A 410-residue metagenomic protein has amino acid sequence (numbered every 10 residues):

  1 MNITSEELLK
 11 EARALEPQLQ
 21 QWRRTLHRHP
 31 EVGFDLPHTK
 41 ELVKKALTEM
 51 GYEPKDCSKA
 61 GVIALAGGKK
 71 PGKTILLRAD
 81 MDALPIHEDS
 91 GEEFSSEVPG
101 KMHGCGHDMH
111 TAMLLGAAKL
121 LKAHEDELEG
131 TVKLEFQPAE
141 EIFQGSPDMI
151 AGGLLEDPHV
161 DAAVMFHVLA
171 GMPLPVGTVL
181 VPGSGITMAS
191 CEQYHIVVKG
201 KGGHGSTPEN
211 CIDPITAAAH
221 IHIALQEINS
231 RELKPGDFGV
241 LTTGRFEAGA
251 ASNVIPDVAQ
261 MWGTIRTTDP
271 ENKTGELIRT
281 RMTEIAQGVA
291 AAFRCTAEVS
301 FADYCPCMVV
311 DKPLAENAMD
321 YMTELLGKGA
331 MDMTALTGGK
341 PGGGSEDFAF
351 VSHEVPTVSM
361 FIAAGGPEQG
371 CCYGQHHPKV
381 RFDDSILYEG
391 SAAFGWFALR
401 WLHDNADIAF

Functional and structural regions predicted by a protein language model:
N2, E6-L9, R13-Q20, G33 (+13 more regions): Electropositive phosphate-/nucleotide-binding environments in soluble metabolic enzymes
N2-H103, D108, A112-E129: Acidic/His- and Gly-rich active-site-bordering loop/insert found across diverse amide/peptide-bond hydrolases
L26, L77, H107, L134 (+7 more regions): Divalent metal-coordination and catalytic microenvironments
K73-L76, V132-K133, V160-V164, A330-M331 (+1 more regions): Structural motif
L76-R78, H87, Y194-I196, S359-A364: Non-cysteine beta-strand/loop elements that form the S-adenosyl-L-methionine
L84-I86, G91-M102, D108-M109, L121-P256 (+1 more regions): Histidine/acidic-residue-rich, glycine-tolerant segments that coordinate divalent metal ions
A219-F410: Metal-dependent amide/peptide-bond hydrolase catalytic core, centered on the "pita-bread" metallohydrolase fold
